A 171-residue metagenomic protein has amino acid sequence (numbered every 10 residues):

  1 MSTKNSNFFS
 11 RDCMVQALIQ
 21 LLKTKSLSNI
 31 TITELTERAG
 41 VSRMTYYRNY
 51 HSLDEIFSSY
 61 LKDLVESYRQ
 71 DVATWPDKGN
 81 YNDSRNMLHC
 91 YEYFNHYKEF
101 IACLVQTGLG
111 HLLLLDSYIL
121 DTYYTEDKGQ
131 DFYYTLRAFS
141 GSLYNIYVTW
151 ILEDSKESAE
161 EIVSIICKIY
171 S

Functional and structural regions predicted by a protein language model:
M1-N7: N-terminal intrinsically disordered/low-complexity leader segments
F8-I19, K23, S28-I32, E37-G40 (+4 more regions): An amphipathic alpha-helix adjacent to DNA-recognition modules
C13, A17, Y60, L64 (+6 more regions): Amphipathic alpha-helical segments in well-ordered regions
M44: Key DNA-contact positions within bacterial/archaeal DNA-binding proteins
V72-W75, I101-L104, W150, D154: Secondary-structure edge/capping motif, primarily at the C-terminal ends of alpha-helices and the immediately following
D77-D116: Helical hydrophobic small-molecule/effector-binding pocket
R85-N86, Q106-G141, S171: Amphipathic alpha-helical packing segments from all-alpha helical-bundle domains
D131-L152, K156-S171: Hydrophobic alpha-helical segments that form the core of small-molecule binding pockets and/or dimer interfaces
